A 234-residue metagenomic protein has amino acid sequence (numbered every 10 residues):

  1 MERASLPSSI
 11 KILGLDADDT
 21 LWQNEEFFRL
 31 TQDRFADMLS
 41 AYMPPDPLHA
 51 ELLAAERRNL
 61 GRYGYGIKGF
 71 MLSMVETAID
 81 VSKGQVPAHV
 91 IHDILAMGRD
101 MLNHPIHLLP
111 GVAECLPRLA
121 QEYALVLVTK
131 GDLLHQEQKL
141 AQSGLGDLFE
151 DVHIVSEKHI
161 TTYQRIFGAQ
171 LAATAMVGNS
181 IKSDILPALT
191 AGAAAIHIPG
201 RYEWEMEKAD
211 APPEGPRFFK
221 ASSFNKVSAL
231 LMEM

Functional and structural regions predicted by a protein language model:
M1-I10, H89, A113, P117 (+1 more regions): Asp-based, Mg2+/Mn2+-dependent phosphohydrolase catalytic module
E2-E51: Active-site neighborhood of HAD-like aspartate-dependent phosphohydrolases
T20, L133, E203: Conserved Rossmann-like nucleotide-cofactor binding loop
F28-A36, M71, V75, L133: An amphipathic alpha-helix signature
A41, A50, A55-D100: A metal-dependent, Asp-based hydrolase signature
A88-H107, V112-S143, V152-I154: Substrate-recognition element of Asp-dependent hydrolases with the DxDx(T/V) motif
